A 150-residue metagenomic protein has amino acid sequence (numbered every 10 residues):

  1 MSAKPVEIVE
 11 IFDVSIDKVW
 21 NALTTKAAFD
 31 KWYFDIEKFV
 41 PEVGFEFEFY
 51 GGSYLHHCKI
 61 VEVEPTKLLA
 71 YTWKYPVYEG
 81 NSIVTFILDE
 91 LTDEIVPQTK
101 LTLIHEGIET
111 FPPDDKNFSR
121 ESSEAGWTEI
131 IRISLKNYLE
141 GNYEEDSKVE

Functional and structural regions predicted by a protein language model:
M1-K38: Hydrophobic ligand-binding cavity/cleft-lining segments
A3-P5, D17, F47, L55-H57 (+3 more regions): Charge-dense, helix-prone N-terminal extensions
E10, T102-E106: Short, hydrophobic/aromatic-enriched beta-strand segments in well-ordered soluble domains
V19, F29, F47, I60 (+4 more regions): Hydrophobic pocket/interface hotspot
L23, Y33, W73, D115 (+1 more regions): Short, flexible helix/strand-to-coil boundary loops that buttress conserved ligand/catalytic motifs in alpha/beta
K38, Y50-Q98, E106-E109: Hydrophobic-ligand binding "helix-grip"
V40-F47: Short coil-to-beta transition motif at edge beta-strands of beta-rich domains
G107-E150: A conserved amphipathic terminal alpha-helix motif
